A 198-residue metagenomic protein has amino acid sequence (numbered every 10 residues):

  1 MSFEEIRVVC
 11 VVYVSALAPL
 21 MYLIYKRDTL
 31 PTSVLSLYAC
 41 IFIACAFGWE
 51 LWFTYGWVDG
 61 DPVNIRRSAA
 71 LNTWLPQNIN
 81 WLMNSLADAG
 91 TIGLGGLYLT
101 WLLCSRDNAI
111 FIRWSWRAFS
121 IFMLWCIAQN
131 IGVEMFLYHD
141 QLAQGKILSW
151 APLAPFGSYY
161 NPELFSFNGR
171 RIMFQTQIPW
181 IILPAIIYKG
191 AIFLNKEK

Functional and structural regions predicted by a protein language model:
M1-K198: Aromatic-rich, lipid-facing transmembrane alpha helices and their immediate juxtamembrane interface loops in integral
